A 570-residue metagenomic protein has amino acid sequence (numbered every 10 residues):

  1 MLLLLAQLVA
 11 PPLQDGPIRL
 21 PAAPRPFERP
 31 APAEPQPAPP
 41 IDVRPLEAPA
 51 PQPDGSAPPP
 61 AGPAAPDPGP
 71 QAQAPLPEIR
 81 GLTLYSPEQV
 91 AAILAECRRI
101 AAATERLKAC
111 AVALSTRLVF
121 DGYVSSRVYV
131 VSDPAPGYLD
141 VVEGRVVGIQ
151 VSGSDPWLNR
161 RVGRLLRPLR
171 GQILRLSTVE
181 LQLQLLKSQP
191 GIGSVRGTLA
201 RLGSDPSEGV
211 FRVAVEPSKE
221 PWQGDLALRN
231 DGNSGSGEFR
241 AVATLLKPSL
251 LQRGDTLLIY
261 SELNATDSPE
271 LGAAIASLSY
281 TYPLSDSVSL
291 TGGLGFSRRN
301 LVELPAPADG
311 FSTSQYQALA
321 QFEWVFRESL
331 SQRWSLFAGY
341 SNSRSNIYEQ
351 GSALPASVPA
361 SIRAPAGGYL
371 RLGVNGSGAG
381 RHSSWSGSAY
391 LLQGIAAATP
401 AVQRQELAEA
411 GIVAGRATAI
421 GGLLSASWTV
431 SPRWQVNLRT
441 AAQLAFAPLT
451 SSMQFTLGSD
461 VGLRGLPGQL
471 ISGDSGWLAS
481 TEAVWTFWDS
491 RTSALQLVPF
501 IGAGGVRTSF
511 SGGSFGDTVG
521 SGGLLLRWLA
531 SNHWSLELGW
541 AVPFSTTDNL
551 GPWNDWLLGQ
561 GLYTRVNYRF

Functional and structural regions predicted by a protein language model:
P11-G232, T244, S261-I275, I420 (+1 more regions): Periplasmic polypeptide-binding modules associated with outer-membrane biogenesis and secretion
V142, E216, L246-P248, S279-P283 (+7 more regions): Transmembrane beta-barrel domains of outer membrane proteins
L199, L226-N230, A241-A243, L257-L263 (+9 more regions): Transmembrane beta-barrel strands of outer-membrane/channel proteins
S207-G209, G237-A241, G272-A274, S314-A318 (+6 more regions): Residues that define the transmembrane beta-barrel architecture of outer-membrane proteins
E208-G209, E220-L228, N233-L278, Y282-L290 (+2 more regions): Outer-membrane beta-barrel translocator/receptor signature
P221-G224, L251-L257, D286-G292, S329-W334 (+4 more regions): Repeated loop/turn-to-beta-strand initiation elements of outer-membrane beta-barrel proteins
L245, A320, W528, H533 (+2 more regions): Outer-membrane beta-barrel "beta-signal"
N346-S509, T546-L557, V566-R569: C-terminal outer-membrane beta-barrel translocator/porin domains of Gram-negative envelope proteins and their
